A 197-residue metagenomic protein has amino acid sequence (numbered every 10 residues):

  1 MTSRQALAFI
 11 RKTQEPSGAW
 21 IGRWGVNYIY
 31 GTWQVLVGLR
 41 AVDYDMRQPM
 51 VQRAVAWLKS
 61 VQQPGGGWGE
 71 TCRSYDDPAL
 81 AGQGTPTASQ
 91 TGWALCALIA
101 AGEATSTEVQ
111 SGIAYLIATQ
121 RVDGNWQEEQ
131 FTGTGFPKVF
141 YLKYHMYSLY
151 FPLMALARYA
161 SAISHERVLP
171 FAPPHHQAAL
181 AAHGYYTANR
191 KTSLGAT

Functional and structural regions predicted by a protein language model:
M1-A8, K12-R167, A178-T197: An alpha-helical repeat/solenoid feature that recognizes helix-turn-helix modules
P170-H175: Intrinsic disorder at enzyme termini
